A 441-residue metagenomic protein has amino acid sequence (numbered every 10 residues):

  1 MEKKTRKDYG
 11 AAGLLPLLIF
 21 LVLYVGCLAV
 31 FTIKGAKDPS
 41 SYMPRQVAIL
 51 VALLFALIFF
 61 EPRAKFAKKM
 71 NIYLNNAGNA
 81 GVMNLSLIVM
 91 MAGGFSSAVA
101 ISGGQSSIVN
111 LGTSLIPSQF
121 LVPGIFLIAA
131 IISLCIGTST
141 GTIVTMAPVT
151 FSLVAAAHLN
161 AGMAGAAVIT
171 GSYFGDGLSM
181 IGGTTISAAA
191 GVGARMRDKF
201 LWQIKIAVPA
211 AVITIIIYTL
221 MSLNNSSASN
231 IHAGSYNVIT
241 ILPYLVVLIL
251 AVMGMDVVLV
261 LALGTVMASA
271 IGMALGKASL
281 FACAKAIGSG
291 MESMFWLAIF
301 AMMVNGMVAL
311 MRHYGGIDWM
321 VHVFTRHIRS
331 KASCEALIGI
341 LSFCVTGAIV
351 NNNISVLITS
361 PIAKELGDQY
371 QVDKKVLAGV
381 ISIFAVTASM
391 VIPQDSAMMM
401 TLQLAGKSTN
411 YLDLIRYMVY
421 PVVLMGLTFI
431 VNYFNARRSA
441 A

Functional and structural regions predicted by a protein language model:
E2, R6, T170-Y173, G177-G234 (+3 more regions): Juxtamembrane and boundary regions of transmembrane helices in multi-pass small-molecule transporters and channels
K4-L14, V25-L50, L242-A270, A274 (+3 more regions): Flexible hinge motifs at transmembrane-helix junctions and intramembrane kinks/re-entrant loops in multi-pass membrane
T5-Y9, I33-A48, N76-A80, G112-P117 (+4 more regions): Interfacial loop-to-helix junctions that mark the boundaries of transmembrane helices in multi-pass membrane
Y42-L53, L57-P62, K69-G103, Q119 (+5 more regions): Core transmembrane alpha-helical segments of multi-pass membrane transporters/permeases
N79-L85, N110-I128, V154-A164, G234-L242 (+3 more regions): Membrane-interfacial loop-to-helix junctions in multi-pass transporters
L85-S96, P117-V149, T325-K364, Q369 (+1 more regions): Hydrophobic alpha-helical transmembrane segments of multi-pass integral membrane proteins, predominantly secondary
I88-V89, Q119-I132, H158-G175, S333-T346 (+2 more regions): Alpha-helical transmembrane segments of multi-pass membrane proteins
G141-L153, I169, M180-A194, W319-M320 (+2 more regions): Re-entrant/interfacial helical elements at transmembrane boundaries that shape and gate the permeation pathway
